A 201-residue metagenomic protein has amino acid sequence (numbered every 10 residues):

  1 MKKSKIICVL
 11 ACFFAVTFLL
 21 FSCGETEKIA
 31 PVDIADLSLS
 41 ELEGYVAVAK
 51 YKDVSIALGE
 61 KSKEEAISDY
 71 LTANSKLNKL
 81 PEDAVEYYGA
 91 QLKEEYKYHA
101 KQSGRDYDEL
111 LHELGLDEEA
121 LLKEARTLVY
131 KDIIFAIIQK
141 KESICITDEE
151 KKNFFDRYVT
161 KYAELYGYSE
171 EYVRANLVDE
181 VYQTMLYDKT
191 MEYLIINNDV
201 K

Functional and structural regions predicted by a protein language model:
M1-K3: N-terminal secretory signal peptides that target proteins for export/translocation
K5-V16: Sec-dependent N-terminal signal peptides
L19-S22: C-terminal motif of bacterial Sec signal peptides marking the signal peptidase cleavage site
G24-L114, R126-K201: Peptidyl-prolyl cis-trans isomerase
